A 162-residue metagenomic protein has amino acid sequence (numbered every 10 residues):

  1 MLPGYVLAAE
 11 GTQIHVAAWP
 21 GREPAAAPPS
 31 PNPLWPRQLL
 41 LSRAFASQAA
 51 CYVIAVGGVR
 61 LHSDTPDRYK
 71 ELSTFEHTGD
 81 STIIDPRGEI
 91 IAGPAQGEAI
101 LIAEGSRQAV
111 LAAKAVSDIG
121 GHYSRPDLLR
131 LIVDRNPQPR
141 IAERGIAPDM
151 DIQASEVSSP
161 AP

Functional and structural regions predicted by a protein language model:
M1-L101: CN hydrolase (nitrilase-like) catalytic-core segments centered on the catalytic cysteine and neighboring Lys/Glu
G58, V110-P162: Cysteine/selenocysteine-centered motifs that mediate thiol-based redox chemistry or coordinate metal-sulfur cofactors
